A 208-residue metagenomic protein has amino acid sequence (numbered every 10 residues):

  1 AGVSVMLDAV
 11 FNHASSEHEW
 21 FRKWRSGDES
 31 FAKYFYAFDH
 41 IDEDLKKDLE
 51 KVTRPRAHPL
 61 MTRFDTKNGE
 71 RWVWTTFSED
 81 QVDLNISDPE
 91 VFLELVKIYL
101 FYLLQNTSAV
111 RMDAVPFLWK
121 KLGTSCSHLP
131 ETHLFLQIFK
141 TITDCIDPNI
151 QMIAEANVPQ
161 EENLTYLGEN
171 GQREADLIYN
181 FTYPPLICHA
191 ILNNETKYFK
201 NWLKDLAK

Functional and structural regions predicted by a protein language model:
A1-V96, L100, L104, V115-L192: Acidic/aromatic-lined carbohydrate-recognition and catalytic surfaces of CAZymes acting on diverse glycans
V110-M112: Hydrophobic residues within beta-strands of alpha/beta enzymes
Y198-N201: N-terminal helix-turn-helix DNA-binding core of bacterial DNA-binding proteins
K204-K208: Active-site-proximal substrate-binding groove within the catalytic cores of carbohydrate-active enzymes
